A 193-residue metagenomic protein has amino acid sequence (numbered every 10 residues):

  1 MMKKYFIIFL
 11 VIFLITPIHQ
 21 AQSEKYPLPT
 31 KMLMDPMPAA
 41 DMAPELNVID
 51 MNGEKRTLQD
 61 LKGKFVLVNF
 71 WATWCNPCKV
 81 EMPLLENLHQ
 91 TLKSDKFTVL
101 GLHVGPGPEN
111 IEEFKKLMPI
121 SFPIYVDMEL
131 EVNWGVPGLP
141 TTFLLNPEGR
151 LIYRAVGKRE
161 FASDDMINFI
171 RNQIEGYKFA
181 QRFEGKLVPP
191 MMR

Functional and structural regions predicted by a protein language model:
M1-E45, I167, K186-R193: N-terminal targeting signals for export/organelle localization
E45-V66: A short beta-strand-turn-helix
L61-K64, S94, I120-S121, V136: Active-site acidic short loop of glycosyltransferases
K62, F70-N87: Conserved redox-active cysteine motifs that mediate thiol-disulfide chemistry, especially di-cysteine Cys-X(1-2)-Cys
V66-V68, L100-L102: Conserved hydrophobic packing residues within short motifs/helices of P-loop NTPase cores of ABC-family ATPases
V80, N87-S94, K116-P119, R150 (+1 more regions): Sec-exported extracytoplasmic/periplasmic mature domains
L100, E112-E148, Y153-V156: Short, internal strand/loop/helix patches that form the active-site neighborhood or redox-interaction surface
P147-R193: Thiol-/selenol-based redox modules, centered on thioredoxin-like and closely related oxidoreductase domains
